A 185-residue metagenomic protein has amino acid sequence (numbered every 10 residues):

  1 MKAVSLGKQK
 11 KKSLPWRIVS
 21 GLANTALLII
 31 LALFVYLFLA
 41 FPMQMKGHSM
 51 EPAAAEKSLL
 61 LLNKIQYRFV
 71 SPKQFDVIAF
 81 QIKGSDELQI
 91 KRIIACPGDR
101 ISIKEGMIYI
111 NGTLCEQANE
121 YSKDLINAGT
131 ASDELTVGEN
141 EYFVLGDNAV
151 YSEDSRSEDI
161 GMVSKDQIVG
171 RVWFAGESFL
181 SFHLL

Functional and structural regions predicted by a protein language model:
M1-L88, M162-L185: Protein maturation boundaries and topogenic segments
A55, K73-Q74, C96, V137-G138 (+1 more regions): Residue-level recognition of short, solvent-exposed, well-ordered loop/turn junctions that link secondary-structure
L60, I78, I101, Y142-F143 (+1 more regions): Generic structural signal for buried aliphatic residues
I90-I94: Short beta-strand-centered aromatic/proline hotspots
I110-G112: Short strand-turn-strand beta-turns centered on an Asx-Gly dipeptide
L125-N140: Acidic loop->beta-strand submotif enriched in PP2C/PPM serine/threonine phosphatases
V150-I160: Active-site loop architecture of trypsin-fold serine endopeptidases
